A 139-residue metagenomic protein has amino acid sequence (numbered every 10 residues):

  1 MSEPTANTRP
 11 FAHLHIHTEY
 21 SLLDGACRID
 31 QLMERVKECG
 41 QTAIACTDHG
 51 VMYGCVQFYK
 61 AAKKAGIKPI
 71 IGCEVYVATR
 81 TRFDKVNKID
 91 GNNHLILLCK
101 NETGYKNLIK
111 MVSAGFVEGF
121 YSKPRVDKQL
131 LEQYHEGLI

Functional and structural regions predicted by a protein language model:
M1-I139: Phosphodiester-processing cores and adjacent nucleic acid-binding clamps
